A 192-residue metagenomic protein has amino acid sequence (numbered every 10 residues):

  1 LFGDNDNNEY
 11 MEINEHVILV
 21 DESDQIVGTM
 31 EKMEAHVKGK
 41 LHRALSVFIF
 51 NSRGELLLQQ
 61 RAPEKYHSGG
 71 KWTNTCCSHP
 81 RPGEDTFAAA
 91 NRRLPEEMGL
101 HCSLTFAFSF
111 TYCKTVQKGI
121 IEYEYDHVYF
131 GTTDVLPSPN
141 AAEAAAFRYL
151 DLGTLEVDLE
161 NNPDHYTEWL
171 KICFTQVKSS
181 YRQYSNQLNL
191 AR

Functional and structural regions predicted by a protein language model:
L1-E9: N-terminal amphipathic/basic-hydrophobic helices that include classical n-h-c signal peptides and signal-anchor
F2-G3, E31-M33, G70, T111-R192: Nudix hydrolase/Nudix homology domain
N8-S46, S52: Acidic, metal-coordinating catalytic segment for phosphate/diphosphate chemistry, firing primarily on the Nudix
G39, R53, P63, P95-L136: Active-site segment of metal-dependent pyrophosphate-handling enzymes, primarily the Nudix hydrolase catalytic core
A44-C76: A glycine-rich, hydrophobic loop/mini-helix early in the fold
L57-L58, T73-A107, Y129: The catalytic Nudix box helix
